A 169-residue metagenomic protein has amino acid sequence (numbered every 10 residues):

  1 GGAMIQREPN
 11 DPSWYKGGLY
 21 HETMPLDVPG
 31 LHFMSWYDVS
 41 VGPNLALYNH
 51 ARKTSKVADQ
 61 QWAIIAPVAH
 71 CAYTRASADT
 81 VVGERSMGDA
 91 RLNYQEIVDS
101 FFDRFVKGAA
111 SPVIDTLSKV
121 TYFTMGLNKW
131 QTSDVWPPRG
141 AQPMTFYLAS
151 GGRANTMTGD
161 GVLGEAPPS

Functional and structural regions predicted by a protein language model:
G1-V113: Active-site-proximal cap/loop segments of hydrolase catalytic domains
T80-S169: C-terminal, loop-rich substrate-recognition/catalytic regions characterized by aromatic stacking residues
